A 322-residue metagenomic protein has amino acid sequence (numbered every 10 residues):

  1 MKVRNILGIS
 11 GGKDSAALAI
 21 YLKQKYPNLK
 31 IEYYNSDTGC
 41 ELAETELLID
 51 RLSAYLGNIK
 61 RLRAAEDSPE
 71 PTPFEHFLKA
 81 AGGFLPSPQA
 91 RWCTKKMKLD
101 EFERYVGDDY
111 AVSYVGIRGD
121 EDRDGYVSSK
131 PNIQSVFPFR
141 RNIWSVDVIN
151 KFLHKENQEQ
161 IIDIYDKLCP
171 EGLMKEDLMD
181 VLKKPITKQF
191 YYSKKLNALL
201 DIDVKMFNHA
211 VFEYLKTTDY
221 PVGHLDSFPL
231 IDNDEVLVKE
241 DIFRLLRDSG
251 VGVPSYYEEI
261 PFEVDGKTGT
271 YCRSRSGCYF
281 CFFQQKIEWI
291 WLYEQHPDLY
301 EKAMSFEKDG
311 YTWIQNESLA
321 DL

Functional and structural regions predicted by a protein language model:
M1-L322: Nucleotide-activated chemistry modules centered on ATP-dependent adenylation/adenylyltransferase
